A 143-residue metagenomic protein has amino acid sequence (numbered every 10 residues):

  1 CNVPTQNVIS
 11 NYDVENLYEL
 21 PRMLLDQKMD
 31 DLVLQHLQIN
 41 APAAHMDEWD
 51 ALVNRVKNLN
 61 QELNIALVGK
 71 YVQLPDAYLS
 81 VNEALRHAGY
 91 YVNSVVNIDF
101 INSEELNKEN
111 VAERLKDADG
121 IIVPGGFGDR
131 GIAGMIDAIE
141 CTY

Functional and structural regions predicted by a protein language model:
C1-Y143: N-terminal beta1-alpha1 cap of cysteine-dependent amidohydrolase-like domains
